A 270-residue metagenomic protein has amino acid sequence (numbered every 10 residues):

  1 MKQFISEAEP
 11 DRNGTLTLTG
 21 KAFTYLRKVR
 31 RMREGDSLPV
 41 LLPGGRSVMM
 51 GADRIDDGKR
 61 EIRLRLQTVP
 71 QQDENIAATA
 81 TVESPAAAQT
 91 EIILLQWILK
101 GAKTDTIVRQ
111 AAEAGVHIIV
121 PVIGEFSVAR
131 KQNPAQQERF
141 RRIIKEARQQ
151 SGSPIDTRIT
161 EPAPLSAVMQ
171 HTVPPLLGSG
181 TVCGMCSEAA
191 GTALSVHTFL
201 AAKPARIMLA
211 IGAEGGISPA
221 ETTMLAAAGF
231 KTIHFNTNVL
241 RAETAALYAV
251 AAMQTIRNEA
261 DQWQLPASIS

Functional and structural regions predicted by a protein language model:
M1-E83: N-terminal positively charged helical leader segments and presequences
E7-A8, G20-K21, P43, W97-I98 (+3 more regions): Fold-independent oxyanion-binding glycine-rich loops and adjacent beta-strand/coil segments at enzyme active sites
V69, I123-S127, T237-N238: Short, ordered loop/turn segments at secondary-structure junctions
E74-G184: RNA substrate-binding interface of SAM-dependent RNA methyltransferases
P175-M224, F230-H234: Active-site/ligand-binding-proximal alpha/beta "capping" segment
P219-S270: Structured adenosyl-cofactor binding patch, chiefly the S-adenosyl-L-methionine
